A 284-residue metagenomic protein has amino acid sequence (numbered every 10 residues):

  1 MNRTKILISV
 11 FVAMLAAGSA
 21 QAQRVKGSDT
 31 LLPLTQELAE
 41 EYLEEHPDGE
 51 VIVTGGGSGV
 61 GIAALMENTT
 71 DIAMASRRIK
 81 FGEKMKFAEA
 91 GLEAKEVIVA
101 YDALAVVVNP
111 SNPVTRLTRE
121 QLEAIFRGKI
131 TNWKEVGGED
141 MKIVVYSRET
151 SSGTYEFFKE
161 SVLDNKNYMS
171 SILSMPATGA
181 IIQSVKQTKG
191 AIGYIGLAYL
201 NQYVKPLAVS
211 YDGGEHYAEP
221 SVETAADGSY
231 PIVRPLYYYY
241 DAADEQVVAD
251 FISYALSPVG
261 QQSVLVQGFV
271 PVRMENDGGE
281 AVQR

Functional and structural regions predicted by a protein language model:
M1-I8: Bacterial N-terminal signal peptides that target proteins for export
K5, G18-A22: Sec/Tat signal peptide C-region and signal peptidase I cleavage site
I8-A17: Bacterial N-terminal signal peptides
Q21-R284: Exported/periplasmic ABC-transporter solute-binding proteins
